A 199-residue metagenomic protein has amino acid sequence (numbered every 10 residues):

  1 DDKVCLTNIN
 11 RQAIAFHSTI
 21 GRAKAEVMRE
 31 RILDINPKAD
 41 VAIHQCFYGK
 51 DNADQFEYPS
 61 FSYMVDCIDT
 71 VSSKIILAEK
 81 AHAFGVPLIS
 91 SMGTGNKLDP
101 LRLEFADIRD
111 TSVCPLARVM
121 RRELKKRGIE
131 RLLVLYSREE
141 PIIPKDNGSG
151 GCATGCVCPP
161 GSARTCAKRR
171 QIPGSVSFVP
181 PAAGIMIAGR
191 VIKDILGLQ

Functional and structural regions predicted by a protein language model:
D1-Q199: Adenine nucleotide-associated cytosolic modules
